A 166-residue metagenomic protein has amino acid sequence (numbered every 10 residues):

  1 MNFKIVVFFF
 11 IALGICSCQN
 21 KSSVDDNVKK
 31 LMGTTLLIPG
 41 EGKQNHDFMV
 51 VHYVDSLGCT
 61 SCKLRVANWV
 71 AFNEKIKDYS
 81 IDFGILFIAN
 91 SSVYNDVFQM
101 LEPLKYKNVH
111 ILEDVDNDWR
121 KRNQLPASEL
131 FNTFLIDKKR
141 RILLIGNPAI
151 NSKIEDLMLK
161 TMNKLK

Functional and structural regions predicted by a protein language model:
M1-N27: Bacterial Sec-dependent N-terminal signal peptides
C18-N45, K63-L64: N-terminal "domain-start" segment that seeds a small globular fold
E41-K63, W69-V70: Short active-site neighborhood of thiol/selenol oxidoreductases, capturing the structured segment around
H52, I85-I88, L135: Structural beta-sheet core signal
S56-S61, S92-Y94, P148-N151: Short acidic, S/G/P-rich loop/turn micro-motifs used as interaction or catalytic elements
L64-P103, W119-R120: Structural microenvironment flanking redox-active thiols in thiol-disulfide oxidoreductases
F98-F131: Short, internal strand/loop/helix patches that form the active-site neighborhood or redox-interaction surface
L135-K166: Thiol-/selenol-based redox modules, centered on thioredoxin-like and closely related oxidoreductase domains
